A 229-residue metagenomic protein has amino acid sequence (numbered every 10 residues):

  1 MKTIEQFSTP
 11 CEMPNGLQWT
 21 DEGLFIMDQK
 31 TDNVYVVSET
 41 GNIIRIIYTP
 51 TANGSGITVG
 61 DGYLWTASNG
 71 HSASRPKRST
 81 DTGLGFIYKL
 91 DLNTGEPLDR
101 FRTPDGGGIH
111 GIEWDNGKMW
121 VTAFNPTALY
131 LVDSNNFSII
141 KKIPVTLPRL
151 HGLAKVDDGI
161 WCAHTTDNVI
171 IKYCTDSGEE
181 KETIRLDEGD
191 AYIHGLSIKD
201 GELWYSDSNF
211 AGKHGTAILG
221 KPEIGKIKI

Functional and structural regions predicted by a protein language model:
E5-D32: Beta-strand-rich domains and repeat architectures in extracellular enzymes and scaffolds, especially beta-propellers
Q6-P10, I46-P50, R100-D105, K142-L147 (+1 more regions): Surface loop/turn motifs at the tips and blade-to-blade linkers of beta-strand repeat domains
P10, I26-K30, T66-T82, V121-P126 (+2 more regions): Conserved beta-strand positions in repeat-built beta-propeller and related beta-rich domains
M13, K30, N53, G83 (+6 more regions): Beta-rich catalytic cores
D21-E22, D61-G62, N116-G117, D157-D158 (+1 more regions): Short coil/turn segments that connect the beta-strands within blades of beta-propeller domains
S38-N42, D91-G95, D133-F137, C174-G178 (+1 more regions): Short loop/turn segments that connect beta-strands within beta-propeller blades
H194-I229: Blade-level signature of beta-propeller repeat domains, shared across WD40, Kelch, NHL, RCC1 and BNR/Asp-box propellers
